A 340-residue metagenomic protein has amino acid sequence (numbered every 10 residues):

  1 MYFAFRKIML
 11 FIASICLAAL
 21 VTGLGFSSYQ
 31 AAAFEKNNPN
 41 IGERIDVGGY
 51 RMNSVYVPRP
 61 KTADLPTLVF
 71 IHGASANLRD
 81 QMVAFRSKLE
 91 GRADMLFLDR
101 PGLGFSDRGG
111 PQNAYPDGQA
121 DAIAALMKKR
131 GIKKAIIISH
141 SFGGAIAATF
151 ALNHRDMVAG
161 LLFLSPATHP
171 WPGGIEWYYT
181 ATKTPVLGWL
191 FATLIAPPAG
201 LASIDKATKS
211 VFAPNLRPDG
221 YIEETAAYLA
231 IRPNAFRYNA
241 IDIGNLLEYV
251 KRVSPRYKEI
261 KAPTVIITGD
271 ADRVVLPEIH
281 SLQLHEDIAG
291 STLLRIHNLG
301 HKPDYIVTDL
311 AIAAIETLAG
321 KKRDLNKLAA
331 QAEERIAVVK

Functional and structural regions predicted by a protein language model:
F34, A196-K258: Conserved alpha/beta-hydrolase catalytic His-Asp/Glu region
V55-V57, F97-I138: Active-site loop/oxyanion-hole signature of alpha/beta-hydrolase fold enzymes
V57-F105: Conserved HGGG/HGGXW glycine-rich cap/lid loop of the alpha/beta-hydrolase fold
K133-G174: Conserved hydrolase catalytic core segment
L161-T193: Flexible "cap/lid" loop of the alpha/beta hydrolase fold
I260, I266-T268: Short beta-strand/loop motif that positions the catalytic acidic residue of the alpha/beta-hydrolase fold
A271-V275, H301: Acidic catalytic loop of the alpha/beta-hydrolase fold
G290-K340: Catalytic active-site module of serine/aspartate enzymes centered on a nucleophile-bearing elbow/loop
